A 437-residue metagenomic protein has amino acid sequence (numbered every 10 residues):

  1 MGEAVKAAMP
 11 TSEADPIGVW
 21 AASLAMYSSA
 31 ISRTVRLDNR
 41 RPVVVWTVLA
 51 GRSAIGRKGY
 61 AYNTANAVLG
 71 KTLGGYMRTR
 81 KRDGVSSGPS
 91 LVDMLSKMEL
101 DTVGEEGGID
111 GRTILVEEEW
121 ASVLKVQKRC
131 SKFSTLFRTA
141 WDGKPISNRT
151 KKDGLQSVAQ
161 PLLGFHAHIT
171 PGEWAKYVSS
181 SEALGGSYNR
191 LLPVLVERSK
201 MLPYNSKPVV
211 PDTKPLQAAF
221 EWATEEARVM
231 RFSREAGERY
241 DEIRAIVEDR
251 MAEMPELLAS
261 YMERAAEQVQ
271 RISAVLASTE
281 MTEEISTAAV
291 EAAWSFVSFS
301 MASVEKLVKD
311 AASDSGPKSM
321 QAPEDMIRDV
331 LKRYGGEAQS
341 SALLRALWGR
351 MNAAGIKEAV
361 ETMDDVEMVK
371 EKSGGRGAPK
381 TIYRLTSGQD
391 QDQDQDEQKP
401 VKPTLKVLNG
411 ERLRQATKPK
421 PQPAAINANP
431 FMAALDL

Functional and structural regions predicted by a protein language model:
M1-N409, K420-L437: Phosphate-handling catalytic cores of nucleic-acid transaction enzymes
R412-K418: Charged/polar low-complexity intrinsically disordered segments, enriched in acidic residues
